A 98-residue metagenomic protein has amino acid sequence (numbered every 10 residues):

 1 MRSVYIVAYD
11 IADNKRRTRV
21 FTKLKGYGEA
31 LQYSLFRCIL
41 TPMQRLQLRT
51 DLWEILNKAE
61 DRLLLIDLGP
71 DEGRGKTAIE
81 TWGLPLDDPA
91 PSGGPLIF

Functional and structural regions predicted by a protein language model:
M1-Q44: Extended, hydrophobic alpha-helical segments
T22-K23, R49-E54, W82-L84: Intrinsically disordered, low-complexity boundary segments flanking structured domains
Q32-R62, D67-G69: Short, intrinsically disordered low-complexity segments
I55-F98: C-terminal structural segments of small proteins and small subunits
